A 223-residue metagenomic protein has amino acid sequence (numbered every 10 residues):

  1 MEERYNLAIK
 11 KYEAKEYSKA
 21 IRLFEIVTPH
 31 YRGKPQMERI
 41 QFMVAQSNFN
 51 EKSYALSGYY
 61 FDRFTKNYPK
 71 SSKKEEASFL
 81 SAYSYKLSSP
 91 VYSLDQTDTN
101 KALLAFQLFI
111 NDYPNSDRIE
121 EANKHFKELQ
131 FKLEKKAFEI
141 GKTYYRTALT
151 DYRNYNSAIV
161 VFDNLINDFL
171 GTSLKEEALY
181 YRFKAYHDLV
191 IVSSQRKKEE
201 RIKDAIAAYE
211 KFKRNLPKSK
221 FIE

Functional and structural regions predicted by a protein language model:
M1-E223: Acidic, polar-rich low-complexity tracts and alpha-helical solenoid repeat scaffolds
